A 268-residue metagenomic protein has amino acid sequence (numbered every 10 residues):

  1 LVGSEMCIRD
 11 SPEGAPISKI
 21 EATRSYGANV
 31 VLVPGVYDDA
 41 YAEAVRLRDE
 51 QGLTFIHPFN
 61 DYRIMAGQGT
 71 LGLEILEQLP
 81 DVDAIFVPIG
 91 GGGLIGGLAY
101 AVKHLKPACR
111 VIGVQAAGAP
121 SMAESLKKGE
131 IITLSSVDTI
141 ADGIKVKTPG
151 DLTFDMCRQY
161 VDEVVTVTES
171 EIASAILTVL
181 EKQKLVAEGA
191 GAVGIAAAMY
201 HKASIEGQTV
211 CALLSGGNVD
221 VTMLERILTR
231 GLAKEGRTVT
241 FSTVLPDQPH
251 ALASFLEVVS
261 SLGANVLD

Functional and structural regions predicted by a protein language model:
L1-I8: Short, small-residue-biased leader/transition segments that mark boundaries at the very start of proteins
S4, E74, I95-K106: Short Gly/Thr/Asp-enriched flexible loops that form oxyanion-binding sites at enzyme active sites
E5, N29, A108-R110, T209: Residues at the starts of beta-strands that form the adenosine-phosphate
E13-A84, V102, Q115-T166, E171: Small/polar-residue-rich loop-to-helix segments that shape phosphate-bearing ligand pockets
T23, I56, I75, I85-F86 (+8 more regions): Buried hydrophobic positions in well-ordered alpha/beta secondary-structure cores of metabolic enzymes
G150-Q208, L267: Active-site-adjacent helical/loop segments in soluble small-molecule enzymes
M199-R230: Catalytic phosphate/nucleotide-handling subdomain of diverse soluble enzymes
L224-D268: A conserved regulatory-domain signal marking ACT and ACT-like small-molecule sensing domains and adjacent regulatory
